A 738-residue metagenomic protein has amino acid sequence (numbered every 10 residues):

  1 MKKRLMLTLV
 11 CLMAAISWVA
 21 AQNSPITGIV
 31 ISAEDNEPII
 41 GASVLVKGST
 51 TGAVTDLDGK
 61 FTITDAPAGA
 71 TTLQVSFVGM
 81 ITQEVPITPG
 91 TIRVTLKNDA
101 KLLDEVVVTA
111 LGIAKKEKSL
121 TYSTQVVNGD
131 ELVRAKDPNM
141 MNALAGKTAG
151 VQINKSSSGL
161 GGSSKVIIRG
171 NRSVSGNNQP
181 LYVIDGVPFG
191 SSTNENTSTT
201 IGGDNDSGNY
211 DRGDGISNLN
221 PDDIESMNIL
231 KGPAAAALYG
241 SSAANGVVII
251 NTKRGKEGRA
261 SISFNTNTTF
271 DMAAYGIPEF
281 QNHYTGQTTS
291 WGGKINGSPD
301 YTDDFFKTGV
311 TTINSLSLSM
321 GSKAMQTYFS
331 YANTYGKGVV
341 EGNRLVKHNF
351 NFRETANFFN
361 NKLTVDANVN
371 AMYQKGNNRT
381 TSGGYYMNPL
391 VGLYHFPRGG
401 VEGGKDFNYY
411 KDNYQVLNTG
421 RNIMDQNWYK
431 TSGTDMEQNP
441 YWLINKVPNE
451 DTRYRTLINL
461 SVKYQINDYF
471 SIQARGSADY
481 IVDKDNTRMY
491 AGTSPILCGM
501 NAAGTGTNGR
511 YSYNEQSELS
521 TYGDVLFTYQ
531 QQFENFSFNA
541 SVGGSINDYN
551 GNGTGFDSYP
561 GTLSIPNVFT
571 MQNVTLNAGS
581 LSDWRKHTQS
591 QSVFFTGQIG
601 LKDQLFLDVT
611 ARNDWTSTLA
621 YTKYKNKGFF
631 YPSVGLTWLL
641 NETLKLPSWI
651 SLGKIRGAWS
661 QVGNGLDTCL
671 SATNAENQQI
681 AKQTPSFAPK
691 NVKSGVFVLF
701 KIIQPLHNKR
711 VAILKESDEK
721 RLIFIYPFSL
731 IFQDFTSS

Functional and structural regions predicted by a protein language model:
M1-Y373, T380, Y386, L457 (+6 more regions): Short, small/polar-rich motifs associated with maturation and membrane association, primarily at protein termini
A15, K701-I702, A712, L722-F724 (+1 more regions): Generic short N-terminal amphipathic or hydrophobic helices
T72, Q152, E225, R259-S263 (+11 more regions): Membrane-spanning beta-strand positions in outer-membrane beta-barrel proteins
N139, S163, N245, T311-S315 (+11 more regions): Transmembrane beta-barrel architecture of outer-membrane proteins
N178-Q179, I184, G190, E195-N196 (+8 more regions): Surface-exposed loop/interface segments of Gram-negative outer-membrane beta-barrel transport/assembly proteins
T252, L316-S322, F352-A356, I458-Y464 (+6 more regions): Residues on the lipid-exposed face of transmembrane beta-strands in outer-membrane beta-barrel proteins
H707-N708, Y726, D734: Intrinsic-disorder-associated, low-complexity terminal segments enriched in Asp/Asn/His/Tyr and depleted of Lys/Arg
